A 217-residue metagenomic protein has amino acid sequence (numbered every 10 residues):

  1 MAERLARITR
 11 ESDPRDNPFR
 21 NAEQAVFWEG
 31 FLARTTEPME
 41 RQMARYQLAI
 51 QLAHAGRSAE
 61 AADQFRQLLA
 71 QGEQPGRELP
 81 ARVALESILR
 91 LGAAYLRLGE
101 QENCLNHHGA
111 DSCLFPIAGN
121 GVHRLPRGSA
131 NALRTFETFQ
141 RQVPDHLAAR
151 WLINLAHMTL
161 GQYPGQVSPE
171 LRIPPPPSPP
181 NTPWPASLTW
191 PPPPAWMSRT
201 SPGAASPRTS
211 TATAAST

Functional and structural regions predicted by a protein language model:
M1-M43, Q47, L105, L171: N-terminal leader/linker segments that initiate helical-solenoid repeat arrays
R15, L68-L85, A93-Q140, Q162-P183: Short coil/linker segments at helix-helix boundaries
P18-N21, S58, Q101, S129 (+1 more regions): TPR-repeat structural position
M39, R82, L89, R127 (+2 more regions): Residue signature of alpha-solenoid helical repeat architecture, marking inter-repeat boundaries and helix-start
Q47, R90, R97, L152-N154 (+1 more regions): "A position-specific structural signal for the A-helix of alpha-solenoid helical repeats
P193-S206: Repeat-based blade/solenoid architectures
G203-S216: Beta-propeller blade termini
